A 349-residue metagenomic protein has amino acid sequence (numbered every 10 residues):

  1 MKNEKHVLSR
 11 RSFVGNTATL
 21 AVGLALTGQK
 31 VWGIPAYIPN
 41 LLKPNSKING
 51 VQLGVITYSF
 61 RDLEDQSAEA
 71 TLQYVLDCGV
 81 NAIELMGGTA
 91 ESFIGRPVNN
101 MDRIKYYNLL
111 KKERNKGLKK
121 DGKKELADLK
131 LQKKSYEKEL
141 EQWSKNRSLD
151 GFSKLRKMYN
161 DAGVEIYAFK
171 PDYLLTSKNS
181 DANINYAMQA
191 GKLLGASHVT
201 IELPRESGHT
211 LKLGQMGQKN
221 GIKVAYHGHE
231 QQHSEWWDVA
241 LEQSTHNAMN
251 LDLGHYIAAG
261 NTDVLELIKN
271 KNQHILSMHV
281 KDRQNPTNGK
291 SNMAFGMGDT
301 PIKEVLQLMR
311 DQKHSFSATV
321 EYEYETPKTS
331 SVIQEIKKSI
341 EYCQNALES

Functional and structural regions predicted by a protein language model:
K2-L24, Q29-N81, A90-R114, E125-D128 (+3 more regions): Histidine-acidic metal/acid-base catalytic patches
T17-K30, N45, K145, G151-F152 (+3 more regions): Active-site acidic/histidine proton-transfer and metal-coordination neighborhood in alpha/beta enzyme cores
S59, E139-N146, K170, H255 (+1 more regions): The substrate-binding groove and active-site-proximal loops of carbohydrate-active enzymes, especially glycoside
S59-F60, W143-S144, L175-T176, I201-E202 (+2 more regions): A generic structural signal for short
N81, G88-N100, K116, N146-R156 (+1 more regions): Active-site anion-binding loops
M86, K170-D172, E202, K281 (+1 more regions): Conserved residues at the C-terminal ends of beta-strands
Y107-K120, K130-K138, L194-E202, V224-Q232 (+2 more regions): Short, basic, helix/turn surface patches
D121-N160: Intrinsically disordered, low-complexity acidic Ser/Thr-rich regulatory segments
